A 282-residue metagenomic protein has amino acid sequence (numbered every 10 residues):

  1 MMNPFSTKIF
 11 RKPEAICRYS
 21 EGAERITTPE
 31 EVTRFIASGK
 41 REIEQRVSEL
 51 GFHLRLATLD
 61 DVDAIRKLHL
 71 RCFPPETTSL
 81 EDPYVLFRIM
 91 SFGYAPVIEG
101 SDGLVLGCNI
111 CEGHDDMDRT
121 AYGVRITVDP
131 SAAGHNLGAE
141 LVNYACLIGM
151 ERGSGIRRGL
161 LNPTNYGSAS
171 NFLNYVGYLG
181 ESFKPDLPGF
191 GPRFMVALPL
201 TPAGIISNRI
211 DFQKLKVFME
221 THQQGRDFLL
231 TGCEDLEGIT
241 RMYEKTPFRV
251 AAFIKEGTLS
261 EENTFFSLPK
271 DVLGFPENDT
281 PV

Functional and structural regions predicted by a protein language model:
T7-R25, V32-L80, V97-E99, S207-F228: Short amphipathic alpha-helix that is part of the acyltransferase structural core
G22-R25, D186-V217, S260-V282: C-terminal "cap" of GNAT-fold acetyltransferases
L56-V128, F253-L259: A conserved beta-strand-loop-helix scaffold within acyl/acetyltransferase catalytic domains
V128, G134-G149: Conserved acetyl-CoA-binding loop-helix of GNAT-fold acetyltransferases
G149-P163, D227-L230: Conserved GNAT acetyl-CoA-binding A-motif
L160, G177-M195, R249-S260: Conserved catalytic-core motifs of GNAT/GCN5-like acyltransferases
P163-S182, M242-P247: Conserved active-site alpha-helix within GNAT-family acetyltransferase domains
Q224-V282: Charged, low-complexity intrinsically disordered regulatory/assembly segments
